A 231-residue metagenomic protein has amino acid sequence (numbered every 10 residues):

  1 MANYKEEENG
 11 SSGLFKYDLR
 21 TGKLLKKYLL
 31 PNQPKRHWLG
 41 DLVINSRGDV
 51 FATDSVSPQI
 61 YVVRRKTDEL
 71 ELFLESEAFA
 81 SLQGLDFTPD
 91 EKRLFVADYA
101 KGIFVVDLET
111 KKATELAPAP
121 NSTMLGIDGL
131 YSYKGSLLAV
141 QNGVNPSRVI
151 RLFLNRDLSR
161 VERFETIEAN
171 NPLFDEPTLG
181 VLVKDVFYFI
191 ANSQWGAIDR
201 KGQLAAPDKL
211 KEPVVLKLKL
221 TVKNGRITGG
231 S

Functional and structural regions predicted by a protein language model:
M1, P31-V50, E77-R93, A97-K101 (+2 more regions): Beta-rich, blade/repeat-based domains predominating in secreted/periplasmic proteins but also intracellular
M1-N9, V50-V56, L94-A100, A139-V144 (+2 more regions): Conserved beta-strand positions in repeat-built beta-propeller and related beta-rich domains
E6-G13, Y61, G102-V105, P146-L152 (+2 more regions): Structural motif
E7-D49: Asp-box/WD-like beta-propeller blade repeats and closely related beta-sheet repeat scaffolds
S11, R47, S55-S57, T67 (+5 more regions): Surface-exposed loop/turn positions within WD40 beta-propeller blades
D18-K23, R64-D68, D107-K111, F153-L158 (+1 more regions): Short loop/turn segments that connect beta-strands within beta-propeller blades
K23-N32, E69-S76, K112-P120, E162-N170: A short beta-strand motif characteristic of beta-propeller blades
V181-S231: Blade-level signature of beta-propeller repeat domains, shared across WD40, Kelch, NHL, RCC1 and BNR/Asp-box propellers
